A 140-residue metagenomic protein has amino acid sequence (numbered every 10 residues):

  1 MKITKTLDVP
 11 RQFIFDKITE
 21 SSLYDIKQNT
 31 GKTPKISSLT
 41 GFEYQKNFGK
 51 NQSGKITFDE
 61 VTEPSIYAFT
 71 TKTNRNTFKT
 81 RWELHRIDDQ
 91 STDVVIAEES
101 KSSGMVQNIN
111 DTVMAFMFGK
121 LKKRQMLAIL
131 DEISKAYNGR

Functional and structural regions predicted by a protein language model:
M1-K2, N51-I56, T77-R81: Short, surface-exposed coil-to-beta transition loops
M1-S38: Hydrophobic ligand-binding cavity/cleft-lining segments
M1-T6, Y44, S91, L127 (+2 more regions): Hydrophobic-ligand-binding modules of eukaryotic lipid transfer/binding families
D8-Q12, D59-P64, E83-D93, N138-R140: A short, structured loop/turn motif at beta-sheet edges
I14-I18, Y24, F58, F69 (+3 more regions): Hydrophobic pocket/interface hotspot
G31-S37, L130-R140: Short, highly charged C-terminal tails/helix-capping segments
F42-F48, Y67-T73: Short beta-strand segments that buttress and anchor functional surface loops
T73-L127, G139: Beta-strand/loop substructures that line and gate deep hydrophobic ligand-binding cavities in soluble
